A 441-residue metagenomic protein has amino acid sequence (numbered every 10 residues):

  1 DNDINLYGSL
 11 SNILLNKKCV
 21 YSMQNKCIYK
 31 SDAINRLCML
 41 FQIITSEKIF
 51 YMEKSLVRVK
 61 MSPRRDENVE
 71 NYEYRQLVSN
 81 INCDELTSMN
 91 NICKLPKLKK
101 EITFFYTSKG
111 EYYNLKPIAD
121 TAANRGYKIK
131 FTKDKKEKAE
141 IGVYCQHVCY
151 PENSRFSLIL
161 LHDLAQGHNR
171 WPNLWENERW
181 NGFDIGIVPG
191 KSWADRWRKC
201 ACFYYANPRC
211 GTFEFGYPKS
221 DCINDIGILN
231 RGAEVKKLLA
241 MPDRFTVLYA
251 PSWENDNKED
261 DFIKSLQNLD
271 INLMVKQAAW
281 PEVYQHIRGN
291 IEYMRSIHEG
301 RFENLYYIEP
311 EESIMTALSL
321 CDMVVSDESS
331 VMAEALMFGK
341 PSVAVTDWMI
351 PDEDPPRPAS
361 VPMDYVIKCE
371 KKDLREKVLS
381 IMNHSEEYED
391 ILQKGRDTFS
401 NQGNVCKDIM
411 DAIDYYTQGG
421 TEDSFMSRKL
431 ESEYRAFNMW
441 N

Functional and structural regions predicted by a protein language model:
D1-E73: Conserved nucleotide-sugar donor-binding catalytic segment
D3, L14, N71-K97: C-terminal, non-catalytic tails of nucleotide-sugar-dependent glycosyltransferases
E101-G227: Active-site and donor-binding regions of nucleotide-sugar-utilizing enzymes
E111-L115, F215-R295, N401-K407: Conserved catalytic-core segment of nucleotide-activated headgroup transferases in glycan assembly
R155-L161, E311-D354: A donor-sugar binding/catalytic signature common to diverse glycosyltransferases and related nucleotide-sugar
W180, C202, A206-R209, S330-F399: Catalytic binding pocket for nucleotide-activated donors in carbohydrate/polymer assembly enzymes
R288-P310: Nucleotide-activated donor-binding/catalytic signature segment of Leloir-type glycosyltransferases, i.e., the conserved
K372, E376-N441: C-terminal amphipathic helix plus adjacent low-complexity, charged tail appended to glycosyltransferase catalytic
